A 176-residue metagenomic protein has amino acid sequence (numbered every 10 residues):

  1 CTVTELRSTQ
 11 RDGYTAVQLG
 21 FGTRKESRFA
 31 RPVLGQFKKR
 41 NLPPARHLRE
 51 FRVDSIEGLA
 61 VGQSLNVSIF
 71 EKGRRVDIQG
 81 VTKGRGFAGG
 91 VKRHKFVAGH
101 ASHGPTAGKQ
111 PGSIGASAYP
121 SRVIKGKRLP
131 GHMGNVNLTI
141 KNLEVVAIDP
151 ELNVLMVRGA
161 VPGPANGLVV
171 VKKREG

Functional and structural regions predicted by a protein language model:
C1-G176: Extended basic (Lys/Arg/His-rich) segments that typically form rRNA-contacting surfaces in ribosomal proteins
